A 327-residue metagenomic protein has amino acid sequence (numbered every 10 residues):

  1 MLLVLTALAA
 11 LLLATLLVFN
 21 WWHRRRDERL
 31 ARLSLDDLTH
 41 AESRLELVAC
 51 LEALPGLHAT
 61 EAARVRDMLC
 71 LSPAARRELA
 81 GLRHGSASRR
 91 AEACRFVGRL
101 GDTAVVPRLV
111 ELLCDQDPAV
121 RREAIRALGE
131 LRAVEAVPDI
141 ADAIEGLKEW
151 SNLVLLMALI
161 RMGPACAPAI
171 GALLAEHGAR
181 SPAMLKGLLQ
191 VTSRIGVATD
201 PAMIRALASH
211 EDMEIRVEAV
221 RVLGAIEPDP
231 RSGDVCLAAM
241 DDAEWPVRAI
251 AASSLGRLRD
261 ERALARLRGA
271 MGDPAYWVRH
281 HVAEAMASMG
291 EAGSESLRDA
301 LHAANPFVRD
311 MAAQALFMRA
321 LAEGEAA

Functional and structural regions predicted by a protein language model:
M1-A31: N-terminal signal-anchor transmembrane alpha helix of single-pass membrane proteins, serving as the membrane-anchoring
N20-V65: Membrane-proximal helical linkers
A49-S151, M157-L159: Membrane-proximal soluble helical/coiled-coil segments that couple transmembrane anchors to catalytic or regulatory
R64-V65, A93, A124, L155 (+5 more regions): Conserved hydrophobic register position within alpha-solenoid helical repeats
L69-L82, D102-C114, A133-E145, P164-H177 (+5 more regions): Amphipathic alpha-helical scaffolding segments comprising HEAT/armadillo-like alpha-solenoid repeats
A87-S88, T103, P118-A119, V134 (+9 more regions): Alpha-helix N-cap/helix-start positions at coil->helix boundaries
K148-V217, V222: Solenoidal tandem-repeat scaffolds enriched in leucines and small polar residues
